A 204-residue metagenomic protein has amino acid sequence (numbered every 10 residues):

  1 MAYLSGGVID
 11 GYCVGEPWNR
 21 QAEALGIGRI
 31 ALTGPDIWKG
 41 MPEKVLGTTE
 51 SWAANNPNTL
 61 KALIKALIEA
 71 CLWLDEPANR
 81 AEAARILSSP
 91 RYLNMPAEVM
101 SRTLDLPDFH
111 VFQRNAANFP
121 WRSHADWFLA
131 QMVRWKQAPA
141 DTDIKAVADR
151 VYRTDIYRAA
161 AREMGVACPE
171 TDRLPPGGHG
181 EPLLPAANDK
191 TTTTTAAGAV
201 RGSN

Functional and structural regions predicted by a protein language model:
S5, I9-V99: Pocket-lining segment of extracytoplasmic ligand-binding domains
P17, P35, P42, P57 (+8 more regions): Proline-rich intrinsically disordered, low-complexity coils
A22-G34, W52-N55, W73, D108-A125 (+1 more regions): Hydrophobic transmembrane alpha-helix bundles
T33, T49, W121, D149-Y157: Helix N-cap / beta->alpha transition motif
N55-V151: Secondary-structure end/capping motifs
D126-N204: Conserved C-terminal helix/tail region of periplasmic/extracytoplasmic solute-binding proteins
